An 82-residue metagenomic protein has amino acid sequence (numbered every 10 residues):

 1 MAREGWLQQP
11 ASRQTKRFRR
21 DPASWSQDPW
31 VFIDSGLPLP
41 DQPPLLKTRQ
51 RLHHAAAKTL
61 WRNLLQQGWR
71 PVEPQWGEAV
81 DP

Functional and structural regions predicted by a protein language model:
M1-P82: Terminus-proximal functional modules
